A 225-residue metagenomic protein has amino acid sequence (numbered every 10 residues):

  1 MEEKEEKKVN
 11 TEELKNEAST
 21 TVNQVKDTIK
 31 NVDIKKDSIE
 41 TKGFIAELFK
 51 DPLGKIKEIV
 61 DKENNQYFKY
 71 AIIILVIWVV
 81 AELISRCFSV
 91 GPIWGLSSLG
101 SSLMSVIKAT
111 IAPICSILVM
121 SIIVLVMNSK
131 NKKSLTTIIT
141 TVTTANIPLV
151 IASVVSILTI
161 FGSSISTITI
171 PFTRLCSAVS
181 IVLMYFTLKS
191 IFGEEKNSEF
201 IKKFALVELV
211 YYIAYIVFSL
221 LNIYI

Functional and structural regions predicted by a protein language model:
M1-G43: Low-complexity, intrinsically disordered extramembrane tails and loops of integral membrane proteins
N31, E58, S89-I93, N128-K132 (+3 more regions): Perimembrane helix-loop junctions in membrane proteins
I34-T136: Selected alpha-helical membrane-embedding segments in polytopic membrane proteins
I74-W78, A145, C176, E208-Y211: Hydrophobic alpha-helical transmembrane segments of polytopic
V80-S89, C115, V119-M127, I151-T159 (+4 more regions): Alpha-helical membrane-inserting segments
I107-S121, A145-S153, C176-I181: Generic alpha-helical transmembrane segments
I138-A152, L206-L209: Transmembrane alpha-helical segments of multi-pass membrane proteins
S156-I225: Terminal transmembrane helical module of multi-pass membrane proteins
